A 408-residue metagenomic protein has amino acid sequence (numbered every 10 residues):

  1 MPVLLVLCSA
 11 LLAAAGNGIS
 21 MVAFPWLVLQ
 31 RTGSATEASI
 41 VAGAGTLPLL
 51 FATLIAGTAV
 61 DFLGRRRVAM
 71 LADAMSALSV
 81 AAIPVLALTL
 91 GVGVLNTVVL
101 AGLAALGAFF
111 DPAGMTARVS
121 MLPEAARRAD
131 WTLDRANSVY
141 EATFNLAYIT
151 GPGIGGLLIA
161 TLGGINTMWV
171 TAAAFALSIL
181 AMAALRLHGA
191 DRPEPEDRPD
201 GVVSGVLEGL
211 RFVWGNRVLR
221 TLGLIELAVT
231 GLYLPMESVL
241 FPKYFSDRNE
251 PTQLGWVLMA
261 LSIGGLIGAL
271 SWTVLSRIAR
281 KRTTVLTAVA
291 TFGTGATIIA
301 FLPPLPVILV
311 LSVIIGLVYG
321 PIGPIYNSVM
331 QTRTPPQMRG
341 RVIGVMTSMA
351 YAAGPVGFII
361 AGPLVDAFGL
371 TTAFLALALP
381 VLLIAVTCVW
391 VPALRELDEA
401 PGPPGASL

Functional and structural regions predicted by a protein language model:
M1-L50, R211-L261: Helix-loop boundary and gating motifs at the non-cytosolic
M1-V3, H188-L224, L408: Juxtamembrane intracellular "pre-TM" segments in multi-pass secondary transporters
V3, L7, S39, V94-A105 (+2 more regions): The feature captures the transmembrane alpha-helix scaffold of multi-pass secondary transporters
L5-M21, G45-V60, G64-S79, V99-L157 (+4 more regions): Substrate-agnostic recognition of the 12-TM MFS/MFS-like secondary transporter fold
L29, A82-L86, G107, M182 (+3 more regions): MFS-fold secondary transporters
F51, I55, F62, R66-A69 (+2 more regions): C-terminal transmembrane bundle of multi-pass solute transporters/carriers
A74-V94, A290-P303: C-terminal ends and interior cores of transmembrane alpha-helices in multi-pass membrane transporters/permeases
L95-A108, R135-P193, G255, M259 (+3 more regions): Hydrophobic alpha-helical transmembrane segments
